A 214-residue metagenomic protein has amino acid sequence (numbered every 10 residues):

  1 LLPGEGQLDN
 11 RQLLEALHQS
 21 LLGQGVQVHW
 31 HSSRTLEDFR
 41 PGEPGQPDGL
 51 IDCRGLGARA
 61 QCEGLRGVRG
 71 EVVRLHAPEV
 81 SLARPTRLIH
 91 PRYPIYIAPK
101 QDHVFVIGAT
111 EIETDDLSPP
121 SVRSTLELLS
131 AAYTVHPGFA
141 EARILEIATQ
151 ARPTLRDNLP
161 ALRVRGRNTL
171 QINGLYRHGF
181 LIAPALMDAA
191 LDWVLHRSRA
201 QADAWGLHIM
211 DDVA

Functional and structural regions predicted by a protein language model:
L2-G49, C53: Helical element adjacent to the flavin cofactor pocket in flavoenzyme catalytic cores
L21-V28, H136, A190-S198: Short, hydrophobic alpha-helical segments
D38, T114-L117, G179-L181: A short local loop/turn or secondary-structure capping micro-motif enriched for an aromatic residue
R54-G166: Active-site substrate-recognition segment that forms the wall of the catalytic cavity or substrate channel
A142-A214: C-terminal catalytic lobe of FAD-dependent flavoproteins
